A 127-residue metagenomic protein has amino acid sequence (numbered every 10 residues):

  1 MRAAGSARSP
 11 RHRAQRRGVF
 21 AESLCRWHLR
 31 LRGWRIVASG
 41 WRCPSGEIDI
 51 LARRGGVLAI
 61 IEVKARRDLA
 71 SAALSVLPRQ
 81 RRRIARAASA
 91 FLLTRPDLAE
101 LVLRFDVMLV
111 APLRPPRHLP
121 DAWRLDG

Functional and structural regions predicted by a protein language model:
M1-S39: Acidic-basic catalytic patches of nuclease active cores, encompassing PD-(D/E)XK and other metal-cofactor nuclease
S6, L31-L58: Active-site metal-binding core of divalent-cation-utilizing nuclease and nuclease-like domains
V37, A72, P115, L119: Glycine-rich, flexible loop/turn motifs
G40, K64, D106-M108: Solvent-exposed beta-strand sheet faces enriched in polar/charged residues
I48-A72, I84: Conserved catalytic cores of phosphodiester-cleaving nucleases, focusing on short active-site segments
L69-A99: Mid-chain, well-packed structural core segment of small domains
R95-G127: Domain-level recognition of nuclease-like catalytic cores that cleave nucleotide substrates
